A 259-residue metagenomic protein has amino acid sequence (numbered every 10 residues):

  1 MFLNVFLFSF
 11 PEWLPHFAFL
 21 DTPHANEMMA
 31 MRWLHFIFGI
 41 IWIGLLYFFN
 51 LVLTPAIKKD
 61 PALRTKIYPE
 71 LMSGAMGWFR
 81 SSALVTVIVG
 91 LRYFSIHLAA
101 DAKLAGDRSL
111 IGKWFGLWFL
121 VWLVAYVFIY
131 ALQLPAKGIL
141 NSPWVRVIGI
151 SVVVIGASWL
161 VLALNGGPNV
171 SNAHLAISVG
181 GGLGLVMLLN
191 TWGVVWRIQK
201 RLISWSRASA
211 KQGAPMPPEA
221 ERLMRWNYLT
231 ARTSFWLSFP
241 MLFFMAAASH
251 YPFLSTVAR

Functional and structural regions predicted by a protein language model:
F2-R259: Polytopic transmembrane helical bundles with strong interfacial aromatic enrichment
